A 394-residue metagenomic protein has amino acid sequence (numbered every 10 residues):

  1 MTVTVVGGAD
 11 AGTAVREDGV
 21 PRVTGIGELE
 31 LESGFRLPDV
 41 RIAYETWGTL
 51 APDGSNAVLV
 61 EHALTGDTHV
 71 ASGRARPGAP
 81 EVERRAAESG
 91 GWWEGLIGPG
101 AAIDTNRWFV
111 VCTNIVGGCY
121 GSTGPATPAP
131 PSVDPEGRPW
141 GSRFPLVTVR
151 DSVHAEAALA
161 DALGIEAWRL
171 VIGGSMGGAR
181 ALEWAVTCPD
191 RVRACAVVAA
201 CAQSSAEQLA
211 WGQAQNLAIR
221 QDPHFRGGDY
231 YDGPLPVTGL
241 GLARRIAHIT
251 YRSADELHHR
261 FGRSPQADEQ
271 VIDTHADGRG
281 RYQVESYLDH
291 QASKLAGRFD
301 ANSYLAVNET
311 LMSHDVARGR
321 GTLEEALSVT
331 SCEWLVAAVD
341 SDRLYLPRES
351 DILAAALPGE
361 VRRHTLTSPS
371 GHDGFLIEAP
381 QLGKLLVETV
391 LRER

Functional and structural regions predicted by a protein language model:
M1-V60, H69-R74: Catalytic-loop region of hydrolases
E45, T49, S55-A129, V133: N-terminal cap/lid subdomain of alpha/beta-hydrolase-fold enzymes
E136-R143, R150-R169: Conserved acidic catalytic loop of the alpha/beta-hydrolase fold
A167-A206: Conserved hydrolase catalytic core segment
V197-A292: Alpha/beta-hydrolase-fold enzymes
G319-L323, C332, R343-A356: Short alpha-helix in the alpha/beta-hydrolase fold that links the catalytic acid
T330, V336-A338: Short beta-strand/loop motif that positions the catalytic acidic residue of the alpha/beta-hydrolase fold
D351, E360-R394: Catalytic active-site module of serine/aspartate enzymes centered on a nucleophile-bearing elbow/loop
